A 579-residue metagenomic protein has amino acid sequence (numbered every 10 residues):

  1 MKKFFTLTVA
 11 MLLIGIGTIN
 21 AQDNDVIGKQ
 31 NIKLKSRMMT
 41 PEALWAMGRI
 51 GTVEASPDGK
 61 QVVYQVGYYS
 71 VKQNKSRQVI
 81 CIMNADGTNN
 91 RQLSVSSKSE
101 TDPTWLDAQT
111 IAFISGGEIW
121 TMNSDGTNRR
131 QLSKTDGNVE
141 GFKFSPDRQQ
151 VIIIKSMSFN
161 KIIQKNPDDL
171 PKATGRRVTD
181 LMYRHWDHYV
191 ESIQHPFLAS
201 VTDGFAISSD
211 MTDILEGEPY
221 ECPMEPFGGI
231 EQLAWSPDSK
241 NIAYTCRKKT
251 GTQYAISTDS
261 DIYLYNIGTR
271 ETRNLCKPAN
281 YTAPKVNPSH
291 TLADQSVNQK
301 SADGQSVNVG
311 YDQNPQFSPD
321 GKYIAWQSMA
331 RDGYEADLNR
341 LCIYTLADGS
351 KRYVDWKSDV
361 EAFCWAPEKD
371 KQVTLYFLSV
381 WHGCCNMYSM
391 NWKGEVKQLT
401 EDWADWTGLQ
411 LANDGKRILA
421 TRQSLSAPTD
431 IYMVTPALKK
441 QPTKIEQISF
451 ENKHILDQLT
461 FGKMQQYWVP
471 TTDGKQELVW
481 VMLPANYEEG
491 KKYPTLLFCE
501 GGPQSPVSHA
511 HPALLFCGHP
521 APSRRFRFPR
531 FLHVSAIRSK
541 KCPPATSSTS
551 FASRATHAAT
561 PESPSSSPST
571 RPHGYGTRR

Functional and structural regions predicted by a protein language model:
M1-V26: Bacterial Sec-dependent N-terminal signal peptides
D23-K29, R77-Q78, I153-G217, T245-K248 (+7 more regions): Predominantly five- to eight-bladed beta-propeller fold
K29-V66: Mature N-terminal segment immediately following signal peptide/propeptide cleavage in secreted/periplasmic
M47-V62, S97-I114, R129, D136-V151 (+11 more regions): Conserved beta-propeller blade repeats
Y68-K72, S158-K161, K249-T252, A330-Y334 (+2 more regions): Short glycine/acidic-enriched loop and turn motifs that connect beta-strands
N84-T88, N123-T127, V201-F205, N266-R270 (+3 more regions): Short loop/turn segments that connect beta-strands within beta-propeller blades
T407-R579: Serine-hydrolase catalytic core recognition
